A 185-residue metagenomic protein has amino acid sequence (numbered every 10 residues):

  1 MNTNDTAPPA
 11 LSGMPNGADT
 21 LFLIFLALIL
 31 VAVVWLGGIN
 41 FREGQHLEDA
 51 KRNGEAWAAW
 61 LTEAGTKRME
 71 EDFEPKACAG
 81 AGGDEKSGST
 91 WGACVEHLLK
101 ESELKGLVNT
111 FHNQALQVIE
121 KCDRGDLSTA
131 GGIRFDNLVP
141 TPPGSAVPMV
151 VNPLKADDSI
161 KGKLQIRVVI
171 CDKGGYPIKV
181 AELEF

Functional and structural regions predicted by a protein language model:
M1-S12: N-terminal Lys/Arg-rich, disordered targeting/topogenic segments
M1-T3, R52, L99, L104: Generic cytosolic/nucleocytoplasmic N-terminal low-complexity/intrinsically disordered segments
L11-W60: Amphipathic alpha-helical segments typified by the pilin-like N-terminal helix that continues immediately C-terminal
G37, A59-T62, A93, N137: Intrinsic disorder/low-complexity segments enriched in polar/charged and small flexible residues
A50, G54-W57, A64-K67, E71 (+1 more regions): Catalytic toxin/effector domains delivered as secreted proteins or via bacterial secretion systems
M69-F185: Extracellular/periplasmic head regions of type IV pilus-like filament subunits
